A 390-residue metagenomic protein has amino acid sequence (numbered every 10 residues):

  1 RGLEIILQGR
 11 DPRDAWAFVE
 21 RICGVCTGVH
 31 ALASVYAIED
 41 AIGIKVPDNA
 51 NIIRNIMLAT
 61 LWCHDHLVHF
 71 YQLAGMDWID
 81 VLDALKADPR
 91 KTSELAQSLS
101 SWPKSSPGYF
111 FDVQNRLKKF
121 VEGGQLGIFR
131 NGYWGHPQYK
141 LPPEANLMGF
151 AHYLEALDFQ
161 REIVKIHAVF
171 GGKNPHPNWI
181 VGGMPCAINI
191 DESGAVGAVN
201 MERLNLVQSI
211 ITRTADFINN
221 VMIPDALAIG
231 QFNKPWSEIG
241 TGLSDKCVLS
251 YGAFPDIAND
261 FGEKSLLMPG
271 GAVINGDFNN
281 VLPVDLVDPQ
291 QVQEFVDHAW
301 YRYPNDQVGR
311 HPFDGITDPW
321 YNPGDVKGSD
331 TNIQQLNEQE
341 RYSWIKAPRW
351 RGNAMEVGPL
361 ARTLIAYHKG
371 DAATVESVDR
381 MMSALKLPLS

Functional and structural regions predicted by a protein language model:
R1-S390: Active-site bordering "gate/hinge" segments that shape substrate access to catalytic or cofactor-binding pockets
